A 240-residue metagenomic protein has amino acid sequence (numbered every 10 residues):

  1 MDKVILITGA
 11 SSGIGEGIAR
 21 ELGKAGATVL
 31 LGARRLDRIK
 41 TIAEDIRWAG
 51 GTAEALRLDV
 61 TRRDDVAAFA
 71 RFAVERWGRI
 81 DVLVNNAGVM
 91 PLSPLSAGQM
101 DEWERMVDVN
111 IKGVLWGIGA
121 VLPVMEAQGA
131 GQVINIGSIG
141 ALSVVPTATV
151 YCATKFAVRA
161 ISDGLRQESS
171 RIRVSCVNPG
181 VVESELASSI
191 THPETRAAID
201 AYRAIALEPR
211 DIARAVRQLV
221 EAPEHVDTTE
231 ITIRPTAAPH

Functional and structural regions predicted by a protein language model:
S11-S12: Conserved glycine-rich cofactor-binding loop
A27-I42: Conserved glycine-rich Rossmann-like NAD(P)H-binding loop of the short-chain dehydrogenase/reductase
L36-D37, R57-A68, M100: The beta1-alpha1 cofactor-binding region of Rossmann-like NAD(H)/NADP(H)-dependent oxidoreductases
P94-L95, E102-E104: Substrate-binding pocket helix/loop in short-chain dehydrogenase/reductase
I118, T154: Active-site helix of classical SDR
S138: Residue(s) in the substrate-gating loop at a strand-loop-helix junction that position the organic substrate next
C176-V177, A197-P239: C-terminal helical subdomain
